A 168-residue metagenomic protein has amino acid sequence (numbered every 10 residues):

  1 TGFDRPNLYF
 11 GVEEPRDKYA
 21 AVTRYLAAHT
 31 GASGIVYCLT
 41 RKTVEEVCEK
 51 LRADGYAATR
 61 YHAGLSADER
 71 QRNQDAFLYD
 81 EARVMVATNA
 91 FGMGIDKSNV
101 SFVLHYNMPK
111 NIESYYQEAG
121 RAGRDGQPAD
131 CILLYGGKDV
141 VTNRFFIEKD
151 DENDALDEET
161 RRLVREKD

Functional and structural regions predicted by a protein language model:
T1-V164: Helicase motor core with emphasis on the C-terminal RecA-like subdomain
